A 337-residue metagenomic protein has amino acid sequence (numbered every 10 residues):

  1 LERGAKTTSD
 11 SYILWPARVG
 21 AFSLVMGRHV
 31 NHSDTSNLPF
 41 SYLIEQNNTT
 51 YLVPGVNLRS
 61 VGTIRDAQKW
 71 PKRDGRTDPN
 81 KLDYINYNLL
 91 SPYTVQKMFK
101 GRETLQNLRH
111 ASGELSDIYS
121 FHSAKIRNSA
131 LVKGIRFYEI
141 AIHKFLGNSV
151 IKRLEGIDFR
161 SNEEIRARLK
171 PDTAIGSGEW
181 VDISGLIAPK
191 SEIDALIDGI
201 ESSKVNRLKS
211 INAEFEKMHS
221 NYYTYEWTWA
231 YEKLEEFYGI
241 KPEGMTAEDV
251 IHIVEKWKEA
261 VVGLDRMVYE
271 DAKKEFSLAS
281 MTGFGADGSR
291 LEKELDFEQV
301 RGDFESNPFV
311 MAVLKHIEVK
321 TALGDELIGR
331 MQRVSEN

Functional and structural regions predicted by a protein language model:
L1, L14, L24, L38 (+24 more regions): Generic detector of leucine side chains in alpha-helical contexts
L1-H110: Glycine-rich hexapeptide-repeat left-handed beta-helix
R3, R18, R28, R59 (+14 more regions): Arginine residue identity/basic-tract feature
I13, V19, V25, V30 (+15 more regions): Extended aliphatic helical segments
W15, W70, W180, W227-W229 (+1 more regions): A residue-identity detector for tryptophan
G75-A247: Long, charge-rich C-terminal accessory regions
K190-N337: C-terminal amphipathic alpha-helical interaction region
